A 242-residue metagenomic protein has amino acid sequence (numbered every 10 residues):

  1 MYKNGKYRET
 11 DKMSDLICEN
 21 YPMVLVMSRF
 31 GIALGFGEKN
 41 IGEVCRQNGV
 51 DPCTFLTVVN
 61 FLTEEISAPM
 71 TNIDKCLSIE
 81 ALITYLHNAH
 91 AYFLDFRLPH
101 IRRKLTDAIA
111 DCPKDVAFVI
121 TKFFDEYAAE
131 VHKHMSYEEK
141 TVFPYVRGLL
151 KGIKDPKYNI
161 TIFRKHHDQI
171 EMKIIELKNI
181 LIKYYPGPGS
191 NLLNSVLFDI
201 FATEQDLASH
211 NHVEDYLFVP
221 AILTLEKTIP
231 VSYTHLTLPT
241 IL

Functional and structural regions predicted by a protein language model:
K3-M13, P22, K39-G42, S78: Short, structural beta-strand-to-alpha-helix junction motif
I17, V24, L34-R46, P52: N-terminal alpha-helical targeting/anchoring segments
F36-R46, S78-H90, D115-H134, P156-H166 (+1 more regions): Alpha-helical scaffold segments that form or flank carboxylate-/histidine-based iron centers
A81-L105: Ordered, amphipathic secondary-structure segments that act as subunit-interaction surfaces in large macromolecular
L105-T121, G148-D155, N179-F201: Acidic interhelical loop/turn segments
S136-K151: Histidine/lysine/aspartate-rich catalytic loop segments that bind and position anionic ligands
Y158-P230: Long amphipathic all-alpha helical oligomerization modules
T234-T240: Conserved small/polar residues in nucleotide/adenosyl-binding loops
